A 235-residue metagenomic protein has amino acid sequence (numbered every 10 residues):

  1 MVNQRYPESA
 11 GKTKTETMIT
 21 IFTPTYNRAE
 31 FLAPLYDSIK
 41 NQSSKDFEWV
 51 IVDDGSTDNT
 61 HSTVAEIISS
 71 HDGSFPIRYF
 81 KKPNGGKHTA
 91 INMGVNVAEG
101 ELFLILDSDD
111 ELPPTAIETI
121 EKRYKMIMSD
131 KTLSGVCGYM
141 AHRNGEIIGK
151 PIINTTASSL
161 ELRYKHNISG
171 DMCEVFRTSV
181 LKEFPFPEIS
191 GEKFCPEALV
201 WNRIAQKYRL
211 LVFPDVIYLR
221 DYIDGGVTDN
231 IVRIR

Functional and structural regions predicted by a protein language model:
R28-N41: Short, well-formed alpha-helical segments that are part of the catalytic scaffolds of diverse glycosyltransferases
A33, D58-I67, T115: Acidic helix N-cap motif at the loop->helix transition within catalytic regions of sugar-transfer enzymes
S38, D53-V64, D107: A conserved acidic beta->alpha catalytic loop
F47-G55, R78-K82: Short beta-strand/loop segment that forms part of the nucleotide-sugar
K82-A98: Glycine-rich, basic loop-to-helix element that forms the pyrophosphate-binding segment of sugar-nucleotide handling
F103: Short aromatic/hydrophobic "clamp" motif used to bind/position activated sugar donors
T115-G149: Conserved donor NDP-sugar-binding/catalytic core segment of glycosyltransferases
H142, E146-N230: Conserved nucleotide-sugar donor-binding catalytic segment
